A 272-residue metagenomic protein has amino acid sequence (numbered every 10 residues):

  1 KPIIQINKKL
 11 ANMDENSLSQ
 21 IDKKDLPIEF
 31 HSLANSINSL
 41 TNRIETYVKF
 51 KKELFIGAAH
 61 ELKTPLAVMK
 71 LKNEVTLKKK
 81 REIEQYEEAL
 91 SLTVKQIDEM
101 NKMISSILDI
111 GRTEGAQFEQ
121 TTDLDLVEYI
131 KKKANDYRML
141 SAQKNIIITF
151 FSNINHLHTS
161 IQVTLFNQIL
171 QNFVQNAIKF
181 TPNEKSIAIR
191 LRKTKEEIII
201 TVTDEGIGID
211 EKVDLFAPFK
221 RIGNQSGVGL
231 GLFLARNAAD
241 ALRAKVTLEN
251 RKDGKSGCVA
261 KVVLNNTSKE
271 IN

Functional and structural regions predicted by a protein language model:
K1-I56, L62, A67-K78, E82 (+5 more regions): Membrane-proximal HAMP signal-relay module
P27, H31, Q120-R138: A conserved beta-strand-to-alpha-helix junction within the catalytic ATP-binding
E114-Q120, H158-I161: Conserved micro-motifs of the catalytic ATP-binding
L140-F150: Short conserved segments within the C-terminal catalytic ATPase subdomain
A177-I178: Short helix-loop "hinge" at the ATP-lid/N-box region of the Bergerat-fold HATPase_c
E184-E196: Short beta-strand/loop element within the Bergerat-fold HATPase_c
I209-F219: Short conserved segment of the HATPase_c
G231, A235: Short alpha-helical Gxxx[C/S/T] motif in the catalytic ATP-binding
